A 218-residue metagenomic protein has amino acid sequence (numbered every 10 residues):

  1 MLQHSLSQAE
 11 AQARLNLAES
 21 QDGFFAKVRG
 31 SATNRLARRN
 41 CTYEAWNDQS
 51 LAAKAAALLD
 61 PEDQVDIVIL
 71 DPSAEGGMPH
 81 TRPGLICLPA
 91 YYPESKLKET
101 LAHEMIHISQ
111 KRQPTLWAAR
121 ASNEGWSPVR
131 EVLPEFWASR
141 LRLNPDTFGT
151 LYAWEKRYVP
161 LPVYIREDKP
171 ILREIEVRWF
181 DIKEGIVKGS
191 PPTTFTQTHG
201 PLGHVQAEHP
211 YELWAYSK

Functional and structural regions predicted by a protein language model:
M1-Y43, Y211: N-terminal mature-domain "stem" immediately C-terminal to a signal peptide or N-terminal signal-anchor/transmembrane
R29-P83: Auxiliary, metal-adjacent structural segments of Zn-dependent hydrolase domains
A45-S50, S95-K96, T100, V205-P210: Soluble non-cytosolic domains of exported or imported proteins
P61-V65, L70-A102, I106, K111: Active-site scaffold of zinc-dependent metalloenzymes
P79, R120-A121: Short, solvent-exposed loop/turn and secondary-structure capping segments
Q110-R120: Serine-dependent carboxylesterase/thioesterase catalytic core of lipase-like alpha/beta-hydrolase/SGNH enzymes
S122-K218: Metalloprotease/metallohydrolase-associated module, dominated by Zn2+-dependent proteases
